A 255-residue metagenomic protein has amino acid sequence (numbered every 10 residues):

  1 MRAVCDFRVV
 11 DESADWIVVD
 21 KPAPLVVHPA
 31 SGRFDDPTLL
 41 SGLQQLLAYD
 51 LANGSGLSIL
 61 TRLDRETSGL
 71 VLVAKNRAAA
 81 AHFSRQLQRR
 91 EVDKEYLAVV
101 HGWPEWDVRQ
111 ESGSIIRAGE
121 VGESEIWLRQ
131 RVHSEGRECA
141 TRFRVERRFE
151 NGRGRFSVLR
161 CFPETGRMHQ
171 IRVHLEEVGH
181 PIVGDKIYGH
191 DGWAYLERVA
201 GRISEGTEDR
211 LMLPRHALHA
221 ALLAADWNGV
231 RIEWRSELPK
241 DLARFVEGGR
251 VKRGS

Functional and structural regions predicted by a protein language model:
M1-S255: RNA pseudouridine synthases
